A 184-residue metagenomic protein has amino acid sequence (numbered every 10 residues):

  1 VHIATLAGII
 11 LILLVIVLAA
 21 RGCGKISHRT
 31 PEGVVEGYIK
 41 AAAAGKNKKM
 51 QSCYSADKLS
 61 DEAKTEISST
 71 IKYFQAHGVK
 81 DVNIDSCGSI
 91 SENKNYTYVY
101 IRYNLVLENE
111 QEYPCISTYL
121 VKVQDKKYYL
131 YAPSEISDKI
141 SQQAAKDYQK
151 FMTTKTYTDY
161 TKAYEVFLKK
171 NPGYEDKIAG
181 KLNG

Functional and structural regions predicted by a protein language model:
V1-K40: Short, low-complexity N-terminal intrinsically disordered segments enriched in polar/charged residues
G24-S27, K48-Y103, Q111-Y113: Short solvent-exposed beta->alpha transition segments
S27-K49, A163, K170: Short, aromatic-enriched amphipathic alpha-helices that serve as compact interaction elements
E32, I67-Y73, D138-D147: C-terminal and inter-domain tail/linker signature
I39-A43, S55-L59, L107: Sec-exported extracytoplasmic/periplasmic mature domains
P114-L130: A short, surface-exposed beta-strand/turn
L130-G184: Low-complexity, intrinsically disordered terminal/linker segments enriched in charged and Gly/Pro repeats
